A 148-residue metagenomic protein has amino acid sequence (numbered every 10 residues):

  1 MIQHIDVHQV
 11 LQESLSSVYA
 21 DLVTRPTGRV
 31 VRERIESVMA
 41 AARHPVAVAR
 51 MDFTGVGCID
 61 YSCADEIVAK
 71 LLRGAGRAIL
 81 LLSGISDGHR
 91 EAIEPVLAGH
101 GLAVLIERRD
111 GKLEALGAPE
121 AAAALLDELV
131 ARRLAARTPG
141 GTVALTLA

Functional and structural regions predicted by a protein language model:
M1-D21: N-terminal presequence-like segments and adjacent domain-start helices
Q12, Y19-V48, F53-V104: Amphipathic alpha-helical interaction surfaces in cytosolic regulatory modules
L102-A103, A121-L125, L145-T146: Short glycine/proline-centered loop/turn elements that form peptide/ligand docking sites
R108-L113: Conserved alpha/beta core segments of nucleic-acid transaction machinery
G117-R132: Short amphipathic alpha-helical interaction segments
V130-G140: A short, conserved structural fragment
G140-A148: Short, cationic-aromatic polyanion-contact patches
